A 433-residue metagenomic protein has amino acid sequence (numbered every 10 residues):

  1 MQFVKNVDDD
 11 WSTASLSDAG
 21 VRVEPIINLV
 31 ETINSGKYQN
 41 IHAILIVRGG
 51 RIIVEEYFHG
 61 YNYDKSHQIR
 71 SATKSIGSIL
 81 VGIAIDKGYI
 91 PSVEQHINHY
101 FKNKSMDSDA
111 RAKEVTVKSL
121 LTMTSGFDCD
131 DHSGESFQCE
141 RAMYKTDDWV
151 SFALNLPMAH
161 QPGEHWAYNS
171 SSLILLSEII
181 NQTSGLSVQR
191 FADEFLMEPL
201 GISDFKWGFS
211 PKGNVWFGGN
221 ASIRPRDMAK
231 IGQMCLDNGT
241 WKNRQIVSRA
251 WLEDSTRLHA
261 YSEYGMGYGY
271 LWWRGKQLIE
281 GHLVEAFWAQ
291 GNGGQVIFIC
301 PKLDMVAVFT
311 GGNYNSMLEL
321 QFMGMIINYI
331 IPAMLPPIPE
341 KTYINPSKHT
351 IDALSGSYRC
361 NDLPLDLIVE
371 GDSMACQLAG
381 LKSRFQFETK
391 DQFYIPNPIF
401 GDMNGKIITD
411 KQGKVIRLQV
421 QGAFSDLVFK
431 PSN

Functional and structural regions predicted by a protein language model:
M1-N62, H67, I85-P91, T122 (+5 more regions): N-terminal leader/targeting segments and the immediately adjacent pre-domain N-terminus
E24, I53-E56, N98-H99, S136-Q161 (+1 more regions): Short, charged, amphipathic alpha-helices and their helix-cap/turn boundaries
G50, Q68-V93, L120, L176-I180 (+1 more regions): Active-site SXXK
K87-F127, N155, T183-I223: Active-site helix/loop module of the DD-peptidase/beta-lactamase fold, centered on the serine-lysine SxxK catalytic
M123, S172-I179, G219-W241, Q295-G312: Active-site-proximal alpha-helical segments within enzyme catalytic domains
S203-D204, L252-V308, L381-R384: Active-site Gly/Thr loop motif
A289-K341: Structured C-terminal helix/loop/strand segments within mature extracytoplasmic catalytic/sensor domains
P336-N433: Peripheral terminal and inter-domain segments
